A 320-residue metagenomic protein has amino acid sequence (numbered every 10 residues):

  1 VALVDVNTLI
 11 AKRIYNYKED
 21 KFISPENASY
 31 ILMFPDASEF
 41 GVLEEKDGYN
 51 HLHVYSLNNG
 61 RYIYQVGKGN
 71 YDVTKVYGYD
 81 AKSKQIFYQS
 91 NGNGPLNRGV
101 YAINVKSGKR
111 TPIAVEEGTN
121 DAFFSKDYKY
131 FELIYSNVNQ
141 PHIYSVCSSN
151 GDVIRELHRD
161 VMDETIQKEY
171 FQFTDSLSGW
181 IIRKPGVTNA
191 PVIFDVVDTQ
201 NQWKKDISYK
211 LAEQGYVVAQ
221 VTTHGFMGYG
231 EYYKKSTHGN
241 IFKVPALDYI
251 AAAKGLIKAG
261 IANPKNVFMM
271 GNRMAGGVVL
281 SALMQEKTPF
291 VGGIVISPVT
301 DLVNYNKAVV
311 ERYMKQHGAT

Functional and structural regions predicted by a protein language model:
A2, H51-H53, G99-Y101, I143-S145: A short loop-to-beta-strand structural motif that recurs across blades of beta-propeller domains
A2-D5, Y30-G48, S56, V66-G67 (+3 more regions): Beta-strand C-termini and the immediately following turn/loop, strongest in propeller blades
V4-S29, Y55-D80, S90-N93, I103-N120 (+1 more regions): Multi-bladed beta-propeller domains
K12, S38, N50, R61 (+1 more regions): Glycine-centered loop/turn positions within well-structured domains that cap or flank conserved ligand/cofactor-binding
P35-D36, D80-S83, K126-D127: Residue-level detector of Asp-centered blade-edge/turn motifs that repeat once per structural unit in beta-propeller
N97-G99, P298: Beta-propeller blade termini and top-face loops
T119-T320: Serine-hydrolase catalytic core recognition
